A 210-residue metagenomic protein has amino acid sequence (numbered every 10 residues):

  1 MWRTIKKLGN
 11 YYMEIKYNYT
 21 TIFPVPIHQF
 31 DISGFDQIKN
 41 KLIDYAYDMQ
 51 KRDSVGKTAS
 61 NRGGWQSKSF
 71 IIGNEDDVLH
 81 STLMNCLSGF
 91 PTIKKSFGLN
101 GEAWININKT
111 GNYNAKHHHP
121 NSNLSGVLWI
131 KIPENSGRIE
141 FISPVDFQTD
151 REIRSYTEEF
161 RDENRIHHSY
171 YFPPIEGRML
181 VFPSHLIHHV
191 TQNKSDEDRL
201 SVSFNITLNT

Functional and structural regions predicted by a protein language model:
M13-S96, N106, Y113: Non-heme Fe(II)/2-oxoglutarate
K95, N114-H119, T191-K194: Short histidine-centered beta-strand/loop micro-motifs that create catalytic or ligand/metal-coordination sites
I105-V181, D198, L208: Catalytic core of non-heme Fe(II) oxygenases with the double-stranded beta-helix
N112-Y113, H185-H189: Histidine-centered metal-chelating micro-motifs
I187, T191-S201: Ligand-binding loop in jelly-roll beta-barrel domains
V202-T210: Short peripheral tails and domain-boundary helices/loops at the edges of structured domains
